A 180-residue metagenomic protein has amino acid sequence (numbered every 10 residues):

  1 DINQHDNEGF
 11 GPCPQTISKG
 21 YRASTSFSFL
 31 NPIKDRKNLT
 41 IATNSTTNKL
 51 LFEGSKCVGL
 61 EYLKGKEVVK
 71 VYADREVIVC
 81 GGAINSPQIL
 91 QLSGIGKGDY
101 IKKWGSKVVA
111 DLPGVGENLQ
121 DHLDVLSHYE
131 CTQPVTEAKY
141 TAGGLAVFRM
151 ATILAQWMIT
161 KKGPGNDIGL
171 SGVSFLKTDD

Functional and structural regions predicted by a protein language model:
D1-C57, L126-L154: Conserved redox-cofactor binding core of oxidoreductases
D1-N3, G11-C13, I153-D180: FAD-dependent oxidoreductase catalytic-site/capping-region signature
Q15, N44, L63, H122 (+3 more regions): Structured loops at beta-to-helix junctions and adjacent beta-edge loops in soluble globular domains
S26, Q91-I95, F175: Short, well-ordered amphipathic alpha-helices
K37-N38, S106, D124, D179: Residue-level marker of positions within ordered structural domains that often coincide with functionally constrained
N44-T46, K70, D74, S171: Conserved beta-strand residues within beta-sheet cores
L50-E53, V58-G165: Glycine-rich loop(s) and the adjacent beta-strand/alpha-helix scaffold that form part
